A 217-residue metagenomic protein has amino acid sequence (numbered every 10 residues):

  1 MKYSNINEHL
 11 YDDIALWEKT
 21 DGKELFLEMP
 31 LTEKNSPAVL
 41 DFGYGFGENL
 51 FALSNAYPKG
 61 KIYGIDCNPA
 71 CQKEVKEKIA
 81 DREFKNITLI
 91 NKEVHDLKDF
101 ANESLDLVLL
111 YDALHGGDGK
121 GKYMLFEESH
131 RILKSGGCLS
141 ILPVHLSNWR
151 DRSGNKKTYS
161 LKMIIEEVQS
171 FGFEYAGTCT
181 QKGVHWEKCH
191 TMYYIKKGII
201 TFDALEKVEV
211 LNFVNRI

Functional and structural regions predicted by a protein language model:
L16-S36, A52: Conserved alpha-helix/loop element of class I SAM-dependent methyltransferases that forms part of the SAM/SAH-binding
F46-P58: Conserved SAM-binding loop of SAM-dependent methyltransferases across substrates and taxa, primarily the Class I
N68: Conserved SAM/SAH-binding beta-strand->alpha-helix loop
E83-H95: Conserved SAM-binding strand-loop segment of SAM-dependent methyltransferases
K98-V108: A short acidic, Gly/Pro-enriched loop at the edge of an enzyme's catalytic core that lines a small-molecule cofactor
D106-K120: A short SAM/SAH-binding and catalytic strip from SAM-dependent methyltransferases
Y123-S135: A short glycine-rich, Lys/Arg-flanked "PGG" loop and its adjoining helix->strand segment in the class I
G136-P143: Conserved beta-strand signature within the Rossmann-like core of class I S-adenosyl-L-methionine
